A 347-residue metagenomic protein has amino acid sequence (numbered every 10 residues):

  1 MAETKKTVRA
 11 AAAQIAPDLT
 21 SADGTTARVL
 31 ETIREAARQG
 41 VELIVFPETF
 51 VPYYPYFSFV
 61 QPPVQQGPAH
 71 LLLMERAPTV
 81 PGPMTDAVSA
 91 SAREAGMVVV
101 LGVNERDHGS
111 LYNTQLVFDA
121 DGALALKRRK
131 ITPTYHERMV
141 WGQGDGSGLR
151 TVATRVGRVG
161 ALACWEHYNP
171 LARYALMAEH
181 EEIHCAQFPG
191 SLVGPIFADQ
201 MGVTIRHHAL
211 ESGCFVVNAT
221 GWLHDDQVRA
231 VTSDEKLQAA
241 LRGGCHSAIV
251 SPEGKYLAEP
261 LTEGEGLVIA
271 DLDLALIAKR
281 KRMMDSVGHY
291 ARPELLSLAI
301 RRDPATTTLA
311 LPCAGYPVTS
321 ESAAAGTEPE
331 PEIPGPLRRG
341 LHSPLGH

Functional and structural regions predicted by a protein language model:
M1-L43: N-terminal glycine-/serine-/threonine-rich phosphate-binding loop
T7-L19, T114, K127, T151 (+2 more regions): Active-site-proximal beta-strand elements of phosphoester/diester hydrolases
A22, R34-A120, G190-S212: Cys-nucleophile CN-hydrolase/nitrilase-fold catalytic domain and related Cys-dependent amidase chemistry that acts on
A77-V98, R158, C164-V268, G346: CN hydrolase (nitrilase-like) catalytic-core segments centered on the catalytic cysteine and neighboring Lys/Glu
L101-V103, T114-V117, R150, S247-I249 (+1 more regions): Short beta-strand scaffold segments in enzyme catalytic cores
D121, K127-R128, P260: Short hydrophobic alpha-helix segments
T134-V152, H167-L171: Active-site glycine-rich loop that binds ribose-phosphate moieties when present
T220-H347: C-terminal beta-strand edge segments of enzyme domains
